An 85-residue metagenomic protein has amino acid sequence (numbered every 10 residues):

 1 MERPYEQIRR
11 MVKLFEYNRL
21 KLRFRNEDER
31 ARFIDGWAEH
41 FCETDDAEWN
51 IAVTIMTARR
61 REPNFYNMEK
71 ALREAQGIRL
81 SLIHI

Functional and structural regions predicted by a protein language model:
M1-C42: N-terminal "first-domain core" detector
N18, N26, N50, N64-N67: Detector for Asparagine
E29-E62: Short amphipathic alpha-helical interface segments
M56-E74: Short, compact, well-ordered microdomains
E74-L80: Long, highly charged low-complexity segments enriched in Glu/Asp and Lys/Arg with interspersed Ser/Thr
I83-I85: Conserved small/polar residues in nucleotide/adenosyl-binding loops
